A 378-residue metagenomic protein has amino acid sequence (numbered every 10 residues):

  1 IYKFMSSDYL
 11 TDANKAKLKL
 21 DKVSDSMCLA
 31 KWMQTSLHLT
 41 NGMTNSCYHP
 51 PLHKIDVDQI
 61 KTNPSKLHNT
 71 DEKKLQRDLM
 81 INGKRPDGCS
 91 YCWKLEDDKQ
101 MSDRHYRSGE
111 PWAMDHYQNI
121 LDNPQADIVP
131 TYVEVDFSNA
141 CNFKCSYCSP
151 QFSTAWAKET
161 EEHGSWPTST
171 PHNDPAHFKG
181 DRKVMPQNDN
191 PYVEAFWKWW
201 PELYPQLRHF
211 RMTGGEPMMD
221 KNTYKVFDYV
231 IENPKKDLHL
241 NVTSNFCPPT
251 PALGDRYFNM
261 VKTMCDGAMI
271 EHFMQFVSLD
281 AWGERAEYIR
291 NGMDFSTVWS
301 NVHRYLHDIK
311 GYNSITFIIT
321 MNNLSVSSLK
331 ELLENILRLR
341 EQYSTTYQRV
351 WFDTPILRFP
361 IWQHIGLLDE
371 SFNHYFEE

Functional and structural regions predicted by a protein language model:
I1-I60, S65-H68, H105-G109, A157 (+3 more regions): Radical SAM enzyme [4Fe-4S]-AdoMet core and its adjacent flexible, acidic and glycine-rich loops/tails across
A13-D25, M114-T131: Short linear interaction motifs
D21, N82-R85, E134, S138-C141: Residue-level signal for mature regions of secreted extracellular proteins and peptides
S26, D87-S90, N139-S146: Cys/His-enriched microdomains
M33-S46, N123-Q151, L207-R211: N-terminal pre-triad scaffold of radical SAM enzymes
P64-H116, I128: Cysteine/selenocysteine-centered motifs that mediate thiol-based redox chemistry or coordinate metal-sulfur cofactors
W93-D97, C148-T154: Detector for the c-type heme attachment site
P130-A140, Q151-P191, Y204-K221, N233-F258 (+3 more regions): Core AdoMet radical
